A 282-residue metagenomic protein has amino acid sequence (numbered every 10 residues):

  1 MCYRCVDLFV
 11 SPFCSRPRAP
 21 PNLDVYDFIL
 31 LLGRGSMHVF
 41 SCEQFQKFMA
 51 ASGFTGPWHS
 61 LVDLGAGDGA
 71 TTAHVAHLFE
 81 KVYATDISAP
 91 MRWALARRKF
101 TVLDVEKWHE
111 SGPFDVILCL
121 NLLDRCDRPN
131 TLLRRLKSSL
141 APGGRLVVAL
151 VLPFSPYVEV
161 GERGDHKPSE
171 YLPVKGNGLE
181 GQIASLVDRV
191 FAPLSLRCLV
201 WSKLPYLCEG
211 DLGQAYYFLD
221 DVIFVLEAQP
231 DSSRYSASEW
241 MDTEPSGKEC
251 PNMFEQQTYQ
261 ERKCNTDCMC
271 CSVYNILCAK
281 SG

Functional and structural regions predicted by a protein language model:
M1-P57, A70-T71, L78, L150 (+2 more regions): N-terminal accessory regions of S-adenosyl-L-methionine
P57-G67: Conserved class I S-adenosyl-L-methionine
D68-W108: Class I SAM-dependent methyltransferase SAM/SAH-binding core
L118: A conserved beta-strand element that flanks and buttresses the S-adenosyl-L-methionine
N121-R125: A short His-aromatic
T131-P142: A short glycine-rich, Lys/Arg-flanked "PGG" loop and its adjoining helix->strand segment in the class I
G143-V151: Conserved beta-strand signature within the Rossmann-like core of class I S-adenosyl-L-methionine
C270-C271: Secreted, short cysteine-rich peptides and small extracellular cysteine-rich domains stabilized by multiple disulfide
